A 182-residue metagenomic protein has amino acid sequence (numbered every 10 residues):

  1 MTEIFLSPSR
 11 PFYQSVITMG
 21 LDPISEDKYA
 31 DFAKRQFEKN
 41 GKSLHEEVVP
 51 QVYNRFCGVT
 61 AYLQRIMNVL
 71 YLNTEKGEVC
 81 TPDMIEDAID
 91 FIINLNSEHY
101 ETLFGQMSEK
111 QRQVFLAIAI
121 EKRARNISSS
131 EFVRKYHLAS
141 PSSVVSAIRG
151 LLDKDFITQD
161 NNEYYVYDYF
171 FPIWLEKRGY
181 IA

Functional and structural regions predicted by a protein language model:
M1-V16: Short regulatory helix/loop adjacent to the ATP-binding pocket of P-loop NTPases
T2, G20-L21, K34: Structured catalytic cores of enzymes that bind and process phosphorylated ligands/cofactors
E3-I4, F32, W174: Residues that scaffold the ATP/ADP-binding catalytic core of kinase and kinase-like folds
I4, P8, L70, T74 (+2 more regions): Generic structural signal for hydrophobic core residues of well-folded globular domains
I17-K28: Conserved AAA+ ATPase "SRH/arginine-finger" region at the nucleotide-binding site
L21, V52, V114: Conserved RecA-like P-loop NTPase ATPase core
E26, A30, K34-E98, E109 (+1 more regions): Amphipathic alpha-helical "lid/sensor" segments that cap RecA-like P-loop NTPase cores
E98-A182: C-terminal leucine-rich, beta-strand-based interaction scaffolds used for sensing/assembly
